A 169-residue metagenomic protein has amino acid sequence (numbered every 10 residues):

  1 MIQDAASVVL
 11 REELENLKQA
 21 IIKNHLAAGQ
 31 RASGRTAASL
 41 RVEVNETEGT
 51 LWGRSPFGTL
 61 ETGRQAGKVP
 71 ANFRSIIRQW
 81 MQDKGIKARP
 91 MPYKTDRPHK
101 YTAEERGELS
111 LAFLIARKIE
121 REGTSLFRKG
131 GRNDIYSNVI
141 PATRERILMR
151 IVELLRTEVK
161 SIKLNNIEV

Functional and structural regions predicted by a protein language model:
M1-E48: Charge-rich, low-complexity N-terminal segments
R35-V169: Charged, low-complexity interaction tracts
